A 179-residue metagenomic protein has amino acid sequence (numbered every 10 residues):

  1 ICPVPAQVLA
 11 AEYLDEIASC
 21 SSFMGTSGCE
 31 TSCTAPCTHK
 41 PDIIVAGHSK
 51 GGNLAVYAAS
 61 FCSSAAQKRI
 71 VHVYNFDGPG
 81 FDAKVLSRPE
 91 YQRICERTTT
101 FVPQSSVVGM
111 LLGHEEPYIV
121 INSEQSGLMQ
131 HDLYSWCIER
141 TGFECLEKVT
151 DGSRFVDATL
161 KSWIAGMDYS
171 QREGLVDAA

Functional and structural regions predicted by a protein language model:
I1-S21, C37-D42, S63-A179: Alpha/beta hydrolase fold serine-hydrolase catalytic domain that processes acyl esters and thioesters
T26, T31-T38: Ala/Thr-enriched low-complexity intrinsically disordered regions
G47-G51, A55: Gly/Ala-rich beta-loop-alpha elbow adjacent to hydrolase catalytic centers
A55-S64: Short glycine-enriched nucleophile-adjacent loop and the immediately C-terminal alpha-helix near the catalytic center
